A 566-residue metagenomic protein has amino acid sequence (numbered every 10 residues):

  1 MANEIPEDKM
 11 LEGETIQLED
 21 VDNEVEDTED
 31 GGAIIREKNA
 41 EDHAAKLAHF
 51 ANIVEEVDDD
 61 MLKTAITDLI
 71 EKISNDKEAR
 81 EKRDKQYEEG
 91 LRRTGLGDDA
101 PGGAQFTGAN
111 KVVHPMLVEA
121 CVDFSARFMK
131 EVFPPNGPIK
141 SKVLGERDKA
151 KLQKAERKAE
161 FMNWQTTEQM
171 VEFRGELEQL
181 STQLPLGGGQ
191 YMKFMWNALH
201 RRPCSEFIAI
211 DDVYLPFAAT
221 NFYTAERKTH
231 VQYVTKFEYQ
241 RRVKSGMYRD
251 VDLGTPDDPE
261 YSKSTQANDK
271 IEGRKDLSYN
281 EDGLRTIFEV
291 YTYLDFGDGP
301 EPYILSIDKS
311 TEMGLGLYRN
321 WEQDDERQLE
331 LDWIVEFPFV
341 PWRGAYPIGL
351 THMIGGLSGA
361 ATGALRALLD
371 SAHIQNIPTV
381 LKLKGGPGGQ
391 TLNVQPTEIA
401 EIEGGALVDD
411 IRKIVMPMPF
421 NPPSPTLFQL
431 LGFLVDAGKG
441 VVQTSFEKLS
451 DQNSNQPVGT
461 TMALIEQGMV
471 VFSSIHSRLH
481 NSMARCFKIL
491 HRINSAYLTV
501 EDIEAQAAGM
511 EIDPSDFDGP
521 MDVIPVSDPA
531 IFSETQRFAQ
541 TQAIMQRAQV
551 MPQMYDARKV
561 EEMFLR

Functional and structural regions predicted by a protein language model:
A2-G314, P423-F433, M521, A539: Extended, helix-rich architectural segments
N136-S141, I334-A345, D410-P419, T460-Q467 (+2 more regions): Short acidic (Asp/Glu) and glycine-rich catalytic loops that position anionic groups and cofactors
I139-G145, F173-S181, K193-A198, A372-K384 (+3 more regions): Short coil/turn segments at secondary-structure boundaries
D148, G344-S358, P417-F428, I465 (+3 more regions): Hydrophobic alpha-helical scaffolding
F161-E168, L357-S371, Q375, V380 (+6 more regions): Generic, well-ordered alpha-helical scaffold segments in large soluble proteins
L184, A198, E206, T460-M563: Extended amphipathic alpha-helical segments with heptad-repeat/coiled-coil character used for oligomerization, fusion
T235-G254, I544-R566: Charged, polyampholytic interaction/assembly segments that form long, compositionally biased interfaces
E281-Q456, T460: Extended, charged amphipathic alpha-helical segments
